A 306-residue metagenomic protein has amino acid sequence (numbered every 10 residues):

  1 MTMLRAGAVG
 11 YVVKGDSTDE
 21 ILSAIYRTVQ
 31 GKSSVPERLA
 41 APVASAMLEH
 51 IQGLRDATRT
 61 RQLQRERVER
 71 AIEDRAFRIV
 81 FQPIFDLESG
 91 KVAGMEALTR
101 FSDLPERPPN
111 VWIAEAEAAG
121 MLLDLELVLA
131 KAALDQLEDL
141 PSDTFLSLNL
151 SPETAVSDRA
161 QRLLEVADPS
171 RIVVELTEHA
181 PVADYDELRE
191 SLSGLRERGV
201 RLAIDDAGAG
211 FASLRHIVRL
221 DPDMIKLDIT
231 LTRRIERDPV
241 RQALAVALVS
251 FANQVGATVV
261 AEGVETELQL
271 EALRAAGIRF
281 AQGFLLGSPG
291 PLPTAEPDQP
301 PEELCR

Functional and structural regions predicted by a protein language model:
M1-R5, G15-R55: Short, flexible helix-to-coil linker/hinge segments that flank and couple to helix-turn-helix
M3-L4, T28, I72, A116 (+3 more regions): A generic structural signal for well-ordered alpha-helical segments
A24, W112, A133, L248: Aromatic/hydrophobic pocket-lining residues that form π-stacking "cages" and hydrophobic walls in ligand
S45-R78, E115-L122, T294-R306: C-di-GMP signaling machinery
A57-E115, Q282, G287-P291: Active-site core of bacterial EAL-family cyclic-dinucleotide phosphodiesterase domains
E88, F101-L104, P152, E175-D184 (+1 more regions): EAL-family c-di-GMP phosphodiesterase catalytic domain
M121-L188, G263: Catalytic core of bacterial c-di-GMP phosphodiesterases, primarily the EAL and HD-GYP domains, capturing alpha-helical
